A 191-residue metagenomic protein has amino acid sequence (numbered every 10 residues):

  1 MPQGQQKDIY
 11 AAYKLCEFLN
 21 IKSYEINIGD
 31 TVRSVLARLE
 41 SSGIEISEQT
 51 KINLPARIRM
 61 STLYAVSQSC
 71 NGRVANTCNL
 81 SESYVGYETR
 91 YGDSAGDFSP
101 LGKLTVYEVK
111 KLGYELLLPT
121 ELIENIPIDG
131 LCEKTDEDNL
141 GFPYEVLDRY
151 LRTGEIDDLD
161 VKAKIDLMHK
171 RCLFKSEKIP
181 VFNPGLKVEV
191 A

Functional and structural regions predicted by a protein language model:
M1-P2, P100, P119, P127 (+3 more regions): Proline-rich low-complexity regions
M1-Y84: ATP-dependent adenylation/nucleotidyltransferase module used to activate substrates
K14, D30-A37, K111, E124 (+2 more regions): Charged/polar, solvent-exposed surface patches and flexible loops
I21, A37-E40, Q68, Y114-L118 (+3 more regions): Generic secondary-structure signature for well-ordered alpha-helical cores
R33, E40, G86, L140-F142 (+1 more regions): Glycine-centered secondary-structure boundary/capping sites
I44-Q49, S94-A95, D158: A short, mixed-charge helix-start or loop-turn motif at secondary-structure junctions
K51-I58, G72-V146: Catalytic subdomain that performs nucleotidyl-dependent activation
S94, K134-A191: Peripheral terminal appendages
